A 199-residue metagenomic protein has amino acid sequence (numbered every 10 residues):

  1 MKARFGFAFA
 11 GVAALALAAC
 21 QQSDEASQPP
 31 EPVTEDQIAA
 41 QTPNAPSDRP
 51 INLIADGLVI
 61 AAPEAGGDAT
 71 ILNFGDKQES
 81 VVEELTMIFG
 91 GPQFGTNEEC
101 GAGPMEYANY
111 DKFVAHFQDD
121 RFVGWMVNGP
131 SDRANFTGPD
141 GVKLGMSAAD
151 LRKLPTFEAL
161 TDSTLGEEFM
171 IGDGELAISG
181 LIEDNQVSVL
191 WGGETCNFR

Functional and structural regions predicted by a protein language model:
M1-F9: Bacterial N-terminal signal peptides that target proteins for export
A16-A19: C-terminal motif of bacterial Sec signal peptides marking the signal peptidase cleavage site
Q21-T164, E183-R199: Short helix/turn-capping signatures at newly exposed starts of structured segments
M170-V189: Short, exposed beta-strand-loop hairpins at the edges of beta-sheets in extracellular/periplasmic proteins
